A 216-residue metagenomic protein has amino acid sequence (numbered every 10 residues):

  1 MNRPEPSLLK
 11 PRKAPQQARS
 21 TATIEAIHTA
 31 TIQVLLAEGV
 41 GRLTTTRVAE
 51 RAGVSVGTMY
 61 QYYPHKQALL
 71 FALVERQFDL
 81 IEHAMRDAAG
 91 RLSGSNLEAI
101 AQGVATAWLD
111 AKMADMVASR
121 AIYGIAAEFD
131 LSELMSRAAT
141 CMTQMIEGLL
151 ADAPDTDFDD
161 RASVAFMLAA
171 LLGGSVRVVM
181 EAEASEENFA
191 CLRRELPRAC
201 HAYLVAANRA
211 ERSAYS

Functional and structural regions predicted by a protein language model:
M1-A22, N208-S216: N-terminal intrinsically disordered/low-complexity leader segments
A22, A26, A30, V34-A68: Helix-turn-helix
I27-L35, Q77, I81, W108 (+2 more regions): Short hydrophobic clusters on alpha-helical segments that form packing/core surfaces in small helical domains
L35, T44-T45, K66, L70-Q77 (+3 more regions): Amphipathic alpha-helical segments enriched in hydrophobic/aromatic and basic residues that form the DNA-contacting
R76-M85, A99-T106, D110-A114, F129-P154 (+3 more regions): Amphipathic alpha-helical packing segments from all-alpha helical-bundle domains
E82, I146, L172-V176, L204: A structural signal for well-ordered alpha-helices, especially hydrophobic packing surfaces of coiled-coils
D87-R91, A121-F129: Short linear capping/connector segments at secondary-structure termini
S119-G124, S132, A151-A199, E211-S216: Hydrophobic/aromatic-rich alpha-helical bundle segments in the mid-to-C-terminal region
